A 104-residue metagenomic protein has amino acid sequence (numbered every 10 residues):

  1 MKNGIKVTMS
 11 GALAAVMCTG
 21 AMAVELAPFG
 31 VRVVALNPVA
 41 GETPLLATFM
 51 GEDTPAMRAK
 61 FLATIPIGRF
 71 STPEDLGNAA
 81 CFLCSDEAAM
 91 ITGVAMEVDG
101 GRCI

Functional and structural regions predicted by a protein language model:
K2-S10: Bacterial N-terminal signal peptides that target proteins for export
G11, A15-T19, V33: Conserved catalytic Lys-bearing alpha helix of Rossmann-like short-chain dehydrogenase/reductases
T19-G20, G77-A80, C84: Short-chain dehydrogenase/reductase
V24-P28, A89: Alpha-helical segment proximal to the catalytic Tyr-Lys
P28, A40-T64: A glycine/serine/threonine-rich, flexible loop-to-helix segment that serves as the NAD(P) cofactor-binding "lid"
R32-E42, C84-E87, E97-D99: Conserved SDR Rossmann-fold cofactor-binding beta-strand/turn motif
I65-L76, E87: A conserved structural motif in NAD(P)-dependent oxidoreductases
C81, T92-I104: Short C-terminal tail/terminal secondary-structure segment of NAD(P)H-dependent dehydrogenase/reductase domains
